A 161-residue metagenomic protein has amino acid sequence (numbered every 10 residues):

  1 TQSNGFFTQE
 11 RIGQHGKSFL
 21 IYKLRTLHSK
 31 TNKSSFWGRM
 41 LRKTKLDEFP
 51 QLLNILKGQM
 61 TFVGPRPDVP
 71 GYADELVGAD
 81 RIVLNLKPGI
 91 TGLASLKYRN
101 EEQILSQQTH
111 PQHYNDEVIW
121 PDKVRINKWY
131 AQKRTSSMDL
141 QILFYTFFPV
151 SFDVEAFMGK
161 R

Functional and structural regions predicted by a protein language model:
T1, L86-P88, V118-W120: A generic structural micro-feature
T1-S29, Y130-R161: A hydrophobic, helix-centered structural microdomain
N4-M40, A94-W120: Short, glycine-rich, amphipathic interfacial segments at transmembrane boundaries or analogous
F6-F7, V63-P65, P70-G71, L105-S106 (+2 more regions): Short, hydrophobic secondary-structure boundary micro-motifs
T31-A94, L143: A short, structured surface patch at a secondary-structure boundary
Q59-M60, N100, S151-V154: A general structural signal marking secondary-structure boundaries and capping sites
I119-Y130: Short helix/strand-capping connector loops at secondary-structure junctions
